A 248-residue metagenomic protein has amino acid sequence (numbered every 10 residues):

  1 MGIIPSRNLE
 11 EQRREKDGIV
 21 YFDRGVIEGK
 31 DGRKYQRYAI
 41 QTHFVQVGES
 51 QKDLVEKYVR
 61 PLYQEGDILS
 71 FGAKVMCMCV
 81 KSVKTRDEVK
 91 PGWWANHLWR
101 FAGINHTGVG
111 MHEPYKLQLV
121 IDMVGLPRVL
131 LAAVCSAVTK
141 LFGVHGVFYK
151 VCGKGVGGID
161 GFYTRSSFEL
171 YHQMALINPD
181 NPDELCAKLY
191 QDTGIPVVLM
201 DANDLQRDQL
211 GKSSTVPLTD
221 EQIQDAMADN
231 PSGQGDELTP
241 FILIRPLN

Functional and structural regions predicted by a protein language model:
G2-N248: N-terminal and secondary-structure boundary signal
